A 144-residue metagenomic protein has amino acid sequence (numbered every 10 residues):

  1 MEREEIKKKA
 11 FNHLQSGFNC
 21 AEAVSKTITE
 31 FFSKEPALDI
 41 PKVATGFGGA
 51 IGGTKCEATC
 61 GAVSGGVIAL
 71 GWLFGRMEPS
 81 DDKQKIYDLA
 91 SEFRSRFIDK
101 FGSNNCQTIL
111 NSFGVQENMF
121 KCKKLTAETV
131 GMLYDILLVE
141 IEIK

Functional and structural regions predicted by a protein language model:
M1-G17: Polybasic, low-complexity association/targeting segments
M1-R3, F31-F47, K100-C106: Acidic-glycine-rich active-site phosphate/pyrophosphate-binding loop
H13, T27, F31-K34, A50 (+4 more regions): Change "in soluble alpha/beta enzymes" to "in soluble alpha/beta proteins
C20, D39, V43, A58-A62 (+3 more regions): Residue-level detector of well-ordered alpha-helical segments, enriched for hydrophobic/aromatic packing positions
F31-K42, W72-L89: Phosphate-handling active-site elements
G46-M77, D81: Helix-adjacent hinge/juxtasegments
D81, K85-K144: C-terminal binding/interaction regions
